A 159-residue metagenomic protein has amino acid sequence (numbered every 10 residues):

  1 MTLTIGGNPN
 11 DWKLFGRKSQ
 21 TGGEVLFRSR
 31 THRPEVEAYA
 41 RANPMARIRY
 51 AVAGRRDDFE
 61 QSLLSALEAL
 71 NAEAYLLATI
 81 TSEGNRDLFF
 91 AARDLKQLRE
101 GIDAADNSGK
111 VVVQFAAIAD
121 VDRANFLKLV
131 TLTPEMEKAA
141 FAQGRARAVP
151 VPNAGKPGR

Functional and structural regions predicted by a protein language model:
M1-L77, R93-K96, F115, F126-G155: Charge-rich, low-complexity segments
A78-G84: A short beta-turn/loop motif at secondary-structure boundaries
N85, K96-Q97: Short alpha-helical
R86-A91: Short cationic amphipathic helices and targeting signals
E100-G109: Short amphipathic alpha-helices in soluble, non-transmembrane regions that often serve as interface/regulatory elements
V111-Q114, I118: C-terminal structured domains
D120-N125: A short acidic, often aromatic-flanked loop/helix-cap motif at beta-alpha or helix-coil junctions that lines enzyme
P157-R159: Non-Sec secretion/translocation targeting segments of pathogen effectors
